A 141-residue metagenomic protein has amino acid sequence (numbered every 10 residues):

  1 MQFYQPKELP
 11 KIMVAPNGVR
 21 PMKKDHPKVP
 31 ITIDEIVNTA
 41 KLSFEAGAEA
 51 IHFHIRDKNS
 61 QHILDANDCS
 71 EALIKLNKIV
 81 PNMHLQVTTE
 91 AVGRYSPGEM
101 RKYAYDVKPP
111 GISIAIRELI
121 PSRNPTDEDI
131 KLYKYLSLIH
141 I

Functional and structural regions predicted by a protein language model:
Q2-K28, I116: N-terminal small/glycine-rich loop or linker at the start of catalytic domains across soluble metabolic enzymes
P6-I12, G47-E49, V80-L85, K108-P110: Short, well-ordered coil/turn segments that N-cap beta-strands
A15-V19, R56-K58, T88-V92, A115-L119: Active-site beta-loop-alpha junctions enriched in small/polar residues
V19-E35, T89-P97, R123-N124: Active-site mouth loops of central-metabolism enzymes
I36, H54, I112: Conserved, mostly hydrophobic/aromatic
S60-A72, R94-Y95, P121-Y133: Active-site-adjacent beta->alpha loops and helix N-cap segments on the catalytic face of soluble alpha/beta enzymes
H62-V87, L136: Alpha-helix-loop-beta-strand connector modules within alpha/beta enzyme cores
I139-I141: Conserved small/polar residues in nucleotide/adenosyl-binding loops
